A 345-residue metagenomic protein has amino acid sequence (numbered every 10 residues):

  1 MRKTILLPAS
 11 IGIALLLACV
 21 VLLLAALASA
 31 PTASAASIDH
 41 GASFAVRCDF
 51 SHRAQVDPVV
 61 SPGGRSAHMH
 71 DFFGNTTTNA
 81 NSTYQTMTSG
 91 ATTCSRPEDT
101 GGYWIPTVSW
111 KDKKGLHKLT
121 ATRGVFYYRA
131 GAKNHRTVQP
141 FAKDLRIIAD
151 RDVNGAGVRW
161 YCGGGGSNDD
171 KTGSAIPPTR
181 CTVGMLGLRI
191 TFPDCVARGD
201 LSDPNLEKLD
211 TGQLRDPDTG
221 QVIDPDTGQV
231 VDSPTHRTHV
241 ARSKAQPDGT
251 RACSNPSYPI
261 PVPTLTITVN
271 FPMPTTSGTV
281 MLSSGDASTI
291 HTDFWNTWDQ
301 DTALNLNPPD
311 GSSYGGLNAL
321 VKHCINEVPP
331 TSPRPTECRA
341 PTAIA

Functional and structural regions predicted by a protein language model:
M1-L16: N-terminal export and membrane-targeting signals
L17-V20, S82: Ubiquitous "structural anchor" signal
V20-A42: C-terminal region of N-terminal signal peptides and the immediate post-cleavage residues of exported proteins
A36-A67, D71-I190, A197-A345: Primary mode marks residue(s) on the alpha4-beta5-alpha5 output face of response regulator receiver
